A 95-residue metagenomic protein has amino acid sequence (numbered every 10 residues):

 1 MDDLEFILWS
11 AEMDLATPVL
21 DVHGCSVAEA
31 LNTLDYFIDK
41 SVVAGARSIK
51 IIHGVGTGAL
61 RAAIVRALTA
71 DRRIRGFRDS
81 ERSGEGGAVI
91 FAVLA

Functional and structural regions predicted by a protein language model:
M1-A95: Long, charged, low-complexity intrinsically disordered regions
